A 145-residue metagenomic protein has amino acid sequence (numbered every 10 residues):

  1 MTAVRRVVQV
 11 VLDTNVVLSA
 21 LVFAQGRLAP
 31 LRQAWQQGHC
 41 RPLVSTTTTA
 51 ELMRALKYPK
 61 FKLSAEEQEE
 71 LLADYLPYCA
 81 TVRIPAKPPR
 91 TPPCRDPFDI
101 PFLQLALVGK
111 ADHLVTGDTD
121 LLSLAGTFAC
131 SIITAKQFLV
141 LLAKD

Functional and structural regions predicted by a protein language model:
M1-V44: Short, well-structured N-terminal submotif of metal-dependent ribonuclease cores
L12-T14, S45, G117-D118, T134-A135: A secondary-structure boundary/capping signal
V17-L18, A50-E51, L121-S123: Short, active-site-adjacent cap segments at secondary-structure transitions
G26, L43, E66, P93 (+1 more regions): Residues at secondary-structure transition points
A34, L105, L124: Hydrophobic/aromatic ligand-binding patch that stacks against planar heteroaromatic rings of cofactors or nucleotides
A34-P89: PIN-domain endoribonuclease scaffold, especially VapC-family toxins
Y78-H113: Active-site neighborhoods of divalent-metal-dependent phosphate/nucleic-acid chemistry enzymes
P92, G109-H113, T119-D145: Acidic, PIN/NYN-like endoribonuclease modules and their adjacent C-terminal/linker elements
